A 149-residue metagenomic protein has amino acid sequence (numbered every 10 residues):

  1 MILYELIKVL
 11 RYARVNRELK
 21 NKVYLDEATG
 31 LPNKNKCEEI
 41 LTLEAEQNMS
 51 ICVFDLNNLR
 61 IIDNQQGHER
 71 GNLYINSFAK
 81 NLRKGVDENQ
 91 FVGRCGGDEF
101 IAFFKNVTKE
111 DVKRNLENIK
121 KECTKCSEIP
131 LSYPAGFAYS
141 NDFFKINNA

Functional and structural regions predicted by a protein language model:
M1-R17, K121: Regulatory sensory/coupling modules that transmit signals to nucleotide-handling catalytic cores
N21-Y24, P32-S50, N57-D87, G93-G97 (+2 more regions): Conserved long alpha-helical elements within nucleotide-processing catalytic cores of c-di-GMP signaling and class III
H68, K113-K120, T124, S140-A149: Catalytic-core segments of nucleotide cyclases and related cyclic-nucleotide turnover enzymes
K84-N89, N115-P130: Short catalytic/binding micro-motifs of nucleotide second-messenger systems
F103-K105, E128-A149: A short glycine-enriched loop-to-beta-strand structural element that forms part of the catalytic core of nucleotide
